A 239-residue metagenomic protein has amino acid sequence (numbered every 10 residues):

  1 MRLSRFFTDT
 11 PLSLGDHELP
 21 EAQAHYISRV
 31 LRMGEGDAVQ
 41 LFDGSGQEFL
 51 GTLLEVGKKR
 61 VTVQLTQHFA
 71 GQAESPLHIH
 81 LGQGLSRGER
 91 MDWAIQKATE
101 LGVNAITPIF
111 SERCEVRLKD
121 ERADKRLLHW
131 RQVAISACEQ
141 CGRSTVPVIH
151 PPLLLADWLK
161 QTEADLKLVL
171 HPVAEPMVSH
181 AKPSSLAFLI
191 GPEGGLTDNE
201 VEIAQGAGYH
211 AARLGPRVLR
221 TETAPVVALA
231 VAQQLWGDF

Functional and structural regions predicted by a protein language model:
M1-A70, E121: N-terminal positively charged helical leader segments and presequences
R2, Q72-H78, S179-K182: N-terminal small/glycine-rich loop or linker at the start of catalytic domains across soluble metabolic enzymes
P11, H68, F110-C114, P216-R217: Short, ordered loop/turn segments at secondary-structure junctions
V63, V146-H150, A211: Generic structural signal for residues in well-ordered beta-strands
Q72-L166: RNA substrate-binding interface of SAM-dependent RNA methyltransferases
T162-V201, Y209-A212: Active-site/ligand-binding-proximal alpha/beta "capping" segment
D198-F239: Structured adenosyl-cofactor binding patch, chiefly the S-adenosyl-L-methionine
